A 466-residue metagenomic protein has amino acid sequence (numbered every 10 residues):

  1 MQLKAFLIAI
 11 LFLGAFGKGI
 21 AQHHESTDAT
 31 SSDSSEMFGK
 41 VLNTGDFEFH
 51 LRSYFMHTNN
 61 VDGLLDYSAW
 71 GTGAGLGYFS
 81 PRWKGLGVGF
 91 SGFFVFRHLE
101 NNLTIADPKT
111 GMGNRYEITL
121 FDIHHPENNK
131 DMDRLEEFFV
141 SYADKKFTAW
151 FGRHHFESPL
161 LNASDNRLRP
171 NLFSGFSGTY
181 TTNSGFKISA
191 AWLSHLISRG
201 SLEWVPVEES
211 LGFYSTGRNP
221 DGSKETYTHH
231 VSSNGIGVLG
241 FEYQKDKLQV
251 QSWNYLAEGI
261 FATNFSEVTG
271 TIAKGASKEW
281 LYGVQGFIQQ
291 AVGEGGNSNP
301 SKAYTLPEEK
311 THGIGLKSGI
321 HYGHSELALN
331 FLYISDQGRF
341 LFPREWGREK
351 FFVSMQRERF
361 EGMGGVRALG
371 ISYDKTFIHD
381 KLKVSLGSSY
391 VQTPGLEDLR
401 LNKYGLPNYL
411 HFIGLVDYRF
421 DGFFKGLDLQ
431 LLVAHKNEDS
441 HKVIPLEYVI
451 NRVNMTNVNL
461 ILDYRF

Functional and structural regions predicted by a protein language model:
F47, K84-V88, K146-W150, G185-S189 (+7 more regions): Repeated loop/turn-to-beta-strand initiation elements of outer-membrane beta-barrel proteins
F49, A74-S80, F138-Y142, F176-Y180 (+8 more regions): Residues on the lipid-exposed face of transmembrane beta-strands in outer-membrane beta-barrel proteins
S53-H57, G92-H98, D144-K146, R153-S158 (+13 more regions): Transmembrane beta-strands of outer-membrane beta-barrel pores
F79-K109, H125-P206, F241-L248, A328-S335: Outer membrane beta-barrel
H98-N101, S189-I236, K278-K350, L431-V453: Outer-membrane beta-barrel translocator/channel fold
A163-P170, L196-R199, V231-S233, N254-F265 (+3 more regions): Solvent-exposed loop/turn segments connecting transmembrane beta-strands in outer-membrane beta-barrel proteins
H324-R419: C-terminal structural cap/anchor segments
R452-F466: Outer-membrane beta-barrel "beta-signal"
